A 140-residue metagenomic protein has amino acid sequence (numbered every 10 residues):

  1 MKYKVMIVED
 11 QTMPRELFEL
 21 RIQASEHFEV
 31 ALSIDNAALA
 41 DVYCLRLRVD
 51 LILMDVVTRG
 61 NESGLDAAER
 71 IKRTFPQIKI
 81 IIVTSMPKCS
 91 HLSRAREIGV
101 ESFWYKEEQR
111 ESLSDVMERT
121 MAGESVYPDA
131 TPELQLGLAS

Functional and structural regions predicted by a protein language model:
E9-Q11: Conserved acidic carboxylate
S33-L51: Acidic, metal-coordinating helix/loop segments flanking the phosphotransfer/catalytic sites of two-component signaling
V42, L65-Q77, E97: Short amphipathic alpha-helix used as the core "switch/output" element in two-component signaling
I52, I80, F103-W104: Two-component signal transduction core modules
L53-A68: Conserved phosphotransfer microenvironments
P87-W104, E111-D115: Alpha4 helix (beta4-alpha4-beta5 surface) of REC/receiver domains from two-component response regulators
S90, E108-M121, S125, D129-Q135: C-terminal output helix
